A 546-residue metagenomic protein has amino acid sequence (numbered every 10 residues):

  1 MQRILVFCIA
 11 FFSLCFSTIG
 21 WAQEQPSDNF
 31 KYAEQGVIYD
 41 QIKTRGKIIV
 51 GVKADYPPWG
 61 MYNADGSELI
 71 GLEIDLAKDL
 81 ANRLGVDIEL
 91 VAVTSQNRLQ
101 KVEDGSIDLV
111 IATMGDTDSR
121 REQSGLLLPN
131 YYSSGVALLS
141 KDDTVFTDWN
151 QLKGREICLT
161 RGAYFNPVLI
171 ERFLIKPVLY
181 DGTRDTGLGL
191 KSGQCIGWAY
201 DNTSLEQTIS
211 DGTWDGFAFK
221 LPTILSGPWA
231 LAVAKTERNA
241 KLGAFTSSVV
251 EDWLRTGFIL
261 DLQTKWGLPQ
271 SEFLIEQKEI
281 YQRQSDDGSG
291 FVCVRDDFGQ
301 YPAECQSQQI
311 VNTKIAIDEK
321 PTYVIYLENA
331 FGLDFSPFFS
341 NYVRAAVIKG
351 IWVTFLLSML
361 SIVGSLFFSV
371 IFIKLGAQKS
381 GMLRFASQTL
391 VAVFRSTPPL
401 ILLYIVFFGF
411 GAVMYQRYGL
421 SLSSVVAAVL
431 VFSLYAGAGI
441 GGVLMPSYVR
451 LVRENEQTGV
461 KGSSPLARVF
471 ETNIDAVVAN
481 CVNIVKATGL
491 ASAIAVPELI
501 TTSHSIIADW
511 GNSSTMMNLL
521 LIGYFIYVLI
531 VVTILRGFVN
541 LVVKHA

Functional and structural regions predicted by a protein language model:
Q23-D40, I74-R83, D143-F146, N150-E156 (+7 more regions): Extended ligand-binding regions for polar small-molecule ligands
E24-T113, A392: Extracytoplasmic small-molecule ligand-binding "clamshell" domains of the periplasmic binding protein/Venus flytrap
Y32, I74, K78, N82-Q151 (+1 more regions): Acidic, polar ligand-binding/catalytic clefts
Q35, L72-I74, E89-Q100, T144 (+3 more regions): Short helix-initiation/N-cap motifs at beta->coil->alpha
A54, N130-S140, E206, S210-S247 (+1 more regions): Periplasmic-binding protein-like
G60-G66, A77-V86, L128, W149 (+4 more regions): Ligand-binding cleft/hinge of the Venus flytrap
N97-Q100, T113-E122, V168-E171, L188-S192 (+1 more regions): A ligand-binding cleft/hinge motif common to bilobed small-molecule-binding domains
N312-A546: Transmembrane alpha-helices and adjacent helix-loop boundaries
